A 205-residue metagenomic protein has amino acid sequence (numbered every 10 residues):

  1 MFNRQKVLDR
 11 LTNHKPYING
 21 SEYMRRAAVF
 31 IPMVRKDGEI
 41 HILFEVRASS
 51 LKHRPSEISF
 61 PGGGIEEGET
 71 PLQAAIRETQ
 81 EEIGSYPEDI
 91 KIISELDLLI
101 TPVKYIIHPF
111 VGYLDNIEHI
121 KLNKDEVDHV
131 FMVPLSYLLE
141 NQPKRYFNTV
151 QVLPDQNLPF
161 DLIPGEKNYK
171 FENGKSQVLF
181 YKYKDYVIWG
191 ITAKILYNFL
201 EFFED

Functional and structural regions predicted by a protein language model:
M1-S59, G63-P109, Y113-L114, S136 (+2 more regions): N-terminal leader/linker segments that precede catalytic domains of diphosphate-processing enzymes
I120-N157: Acidic, glycine-rich loop-and-strand cores that form catalytic or ligand-binding grooves in diverse globular domains
